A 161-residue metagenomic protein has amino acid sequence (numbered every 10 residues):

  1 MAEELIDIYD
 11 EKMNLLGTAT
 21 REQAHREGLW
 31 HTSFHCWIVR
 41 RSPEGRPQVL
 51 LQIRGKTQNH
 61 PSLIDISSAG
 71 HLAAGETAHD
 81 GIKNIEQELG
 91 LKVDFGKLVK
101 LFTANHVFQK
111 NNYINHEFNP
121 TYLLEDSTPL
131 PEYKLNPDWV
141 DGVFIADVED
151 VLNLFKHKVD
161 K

Functional and structural regions predicted by a protein language model:
M1, T57, P137-D138: Short hydrophobic "helix-edge" motifs at membrane interfaces and signal-peptide entry regions
M1-E44: Acidic, metal-coordinating catalytic segment for phosphate/diphosphate chemistry, firing primarily on the Nudix
Y9-D10, G17, H31, P61-D65 (+4 more regions): Generic, ordered loop/turn and secondary-structure boundary motif
K12, R40-E44, G55, E125-P129 (+1 more regions): Short loop segments at secondary-structure junctions
Q23-H35, E44-E88: Conserved Nudix-box catalytic region and its N-terminal flanking loop in Nudix hydrolases and closely related
G70-K161: Unchanged
